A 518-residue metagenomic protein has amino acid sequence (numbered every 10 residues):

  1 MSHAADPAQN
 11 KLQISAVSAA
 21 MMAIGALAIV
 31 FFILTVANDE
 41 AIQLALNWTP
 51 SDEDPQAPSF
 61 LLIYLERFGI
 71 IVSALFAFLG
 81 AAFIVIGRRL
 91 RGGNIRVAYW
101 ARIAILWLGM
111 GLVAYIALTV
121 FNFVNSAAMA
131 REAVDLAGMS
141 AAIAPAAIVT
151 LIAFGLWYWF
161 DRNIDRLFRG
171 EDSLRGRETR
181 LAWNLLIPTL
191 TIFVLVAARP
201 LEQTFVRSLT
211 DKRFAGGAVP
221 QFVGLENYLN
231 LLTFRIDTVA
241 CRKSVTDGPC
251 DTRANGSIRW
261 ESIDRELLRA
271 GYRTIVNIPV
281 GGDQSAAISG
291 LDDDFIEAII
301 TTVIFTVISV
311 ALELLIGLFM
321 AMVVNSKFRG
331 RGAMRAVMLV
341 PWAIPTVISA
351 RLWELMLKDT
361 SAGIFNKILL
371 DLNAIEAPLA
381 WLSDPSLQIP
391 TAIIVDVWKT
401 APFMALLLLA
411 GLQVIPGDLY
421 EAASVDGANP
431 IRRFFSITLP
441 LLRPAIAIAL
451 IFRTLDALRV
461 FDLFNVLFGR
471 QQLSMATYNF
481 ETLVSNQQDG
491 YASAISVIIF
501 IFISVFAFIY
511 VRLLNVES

Functional and structural regions predicted by a protein language model:
M1-G25, R91-W100, L151-L185, R329-R331 (+1 more regions): Transmembrane alpha-helical segments of polytopic membrane transport and secretion proteins
I14-A26, A82, Y99-Y115, R175-I192 (+2 more regions): Transmembrane alpha-helical segments of multi-pass membrane proteins
V17-A20, Y64-F78, A101-A104, A141-P145 (+4 more regions): Physicochemical signature of membrane-embedded alpha-helices that form the seven-helix bundle of GPCRs, emphasizing
M21-T35, F76-I86, L106-I116, F193-V196 (+4 more regions): Helical transmembrane-bundle signal
A26-I70: Hydrophobic transmembrane helix segments
F32-Q43, L118-A128, A133-V134, G138 (+4 more regions): A structural signal for multi-pass alpha-helical bundles of membrane permease subunits that mediate small-molecule
A74-F83, A144-F160: Hydrophobic cores of alpha-helical transmembrane segments in multi-pass inner/ER membrane proteins, independent
F76-G109, A133-G138, A298, R331: Loop-to-transmembrane helix junctions at the membrane interface
